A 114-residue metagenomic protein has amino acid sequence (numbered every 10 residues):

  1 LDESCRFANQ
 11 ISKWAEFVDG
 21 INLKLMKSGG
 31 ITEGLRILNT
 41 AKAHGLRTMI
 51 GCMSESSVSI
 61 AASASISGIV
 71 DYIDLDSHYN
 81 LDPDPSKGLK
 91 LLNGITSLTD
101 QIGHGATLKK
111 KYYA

Functional and structural regions predicted by a protein language model:
S4-D76: Catalytic alpha/beta core domains of metabolic enzymes, predominantly
M53-A114: Flexible C-terminal active-site loop/helix
